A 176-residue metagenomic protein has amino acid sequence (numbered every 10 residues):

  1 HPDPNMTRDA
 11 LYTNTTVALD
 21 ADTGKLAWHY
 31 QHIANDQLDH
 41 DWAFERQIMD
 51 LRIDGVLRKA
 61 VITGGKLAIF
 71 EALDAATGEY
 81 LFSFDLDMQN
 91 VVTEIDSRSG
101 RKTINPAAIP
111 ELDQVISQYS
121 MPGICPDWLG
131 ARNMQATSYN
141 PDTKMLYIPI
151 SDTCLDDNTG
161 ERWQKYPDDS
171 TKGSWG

Functional and structural regions predicted by a protein language model:
P2-W42, M49-L57, I69-I124, C154-G176: Extracytoplasmic/lumenal domain signature
R58-K59, D142-K144: Short coil/turn segments that connect the beta-strands within blades of beta-propeller domains
K102, K144-L146: Hydrophobic residues embedded in beta-strands of well-ordered beta-sheets
G123-A131: Alpha-helix-centered segments that form part of catalytic cores
